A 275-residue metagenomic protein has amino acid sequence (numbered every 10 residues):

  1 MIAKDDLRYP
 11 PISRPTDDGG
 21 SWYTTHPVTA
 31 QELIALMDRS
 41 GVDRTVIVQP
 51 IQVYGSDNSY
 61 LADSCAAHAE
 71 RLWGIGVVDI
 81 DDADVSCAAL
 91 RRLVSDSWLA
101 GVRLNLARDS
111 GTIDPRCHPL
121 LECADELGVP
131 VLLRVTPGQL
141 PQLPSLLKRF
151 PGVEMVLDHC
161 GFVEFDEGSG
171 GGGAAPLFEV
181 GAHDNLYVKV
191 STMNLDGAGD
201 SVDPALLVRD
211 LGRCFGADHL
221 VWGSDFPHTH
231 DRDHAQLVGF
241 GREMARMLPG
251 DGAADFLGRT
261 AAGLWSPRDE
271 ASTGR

Functional and structural regions predicted by a protein language model:
M1, C160, S224-F226: Active-site metal-binding loops of divalent metal-dependent hydrolases
M1-A3, D38, R116, L120 (+3 more regions): A generic "structured core" feature
K4-D5, Q52-G55, D81-A83, G138-Q142 (+4 more regions): Active-site environment of divalent metal-dependent phosphoester hydrolases
R8-S40, R44, D210, C214-V221 (+1 more regions): Mid-to-C-terminal alpha-helical segments outside catalytic/metal-binding sites
H26-L36, D82-L93, G172-G173: Short, acidic/polar
I34, S59-D63, P144-S145, F178 (+2 more regions): Active-site phosphate/pyrophosphate- and oxyanion-stabilizing loops and adjacent acidic/basic residues in soluble
R44, Q52-G138, P144-S145, Y187-N194: Active-site gating/metal-coordination segments in enzymes
A100, G111-V221, G274: Catalytic pocket-lining loop regions of alpha/beta-barrel enzymes, especially the amidohydrolase/enolase/GH5 lineages
